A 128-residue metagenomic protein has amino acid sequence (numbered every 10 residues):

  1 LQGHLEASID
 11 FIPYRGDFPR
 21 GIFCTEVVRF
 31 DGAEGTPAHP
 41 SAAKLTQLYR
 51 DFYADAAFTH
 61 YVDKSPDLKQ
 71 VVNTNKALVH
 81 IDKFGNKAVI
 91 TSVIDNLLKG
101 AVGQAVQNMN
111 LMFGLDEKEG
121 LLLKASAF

Functional and structural regions predicted by a protein language model:
L1-T91: C-terminal substrate-binding/catalytic lobe of Rossmann-fold NAD(P)-dependent oxidoreductases
L78-F128: NAD(P)-dependent Rossmann-like dehydrogenase/reductase catalytic/cofactor-binding core
